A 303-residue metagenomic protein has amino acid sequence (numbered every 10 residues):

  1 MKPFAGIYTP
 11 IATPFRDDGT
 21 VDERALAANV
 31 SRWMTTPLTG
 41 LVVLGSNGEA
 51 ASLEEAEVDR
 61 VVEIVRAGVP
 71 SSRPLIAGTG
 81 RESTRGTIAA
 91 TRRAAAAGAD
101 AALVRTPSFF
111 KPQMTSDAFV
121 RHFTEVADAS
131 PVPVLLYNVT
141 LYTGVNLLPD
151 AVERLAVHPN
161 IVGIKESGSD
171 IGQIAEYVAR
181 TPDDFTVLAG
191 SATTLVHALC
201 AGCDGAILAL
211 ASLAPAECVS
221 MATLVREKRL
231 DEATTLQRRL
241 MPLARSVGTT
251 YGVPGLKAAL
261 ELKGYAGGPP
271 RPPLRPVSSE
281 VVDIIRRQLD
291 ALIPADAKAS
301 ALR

Functional and structural regions predicted by a protein language model:
M1, A12, A50, T106 (+8 more regions): Generic secondary-structure boundary/loop-capping signal
K2-N146: Active-site beta->alpha loop and helix N-cap motifs at the rims of alpha/beta catalytic domains
A5, D18, T39, L44-N47 (+9 more regions): Short glycine-rich loop/turn motifs that provide flexible caps or phosphate-binding loops at active sites
G6-A12, T36-L38, C200-C203, I207-L210 (+1 more regions): C-terminal alpha-helical cap/extension of soluble enzyme domains
L26, V58, V62, T87 (+6 more regions): A general structural signal for well-ordered alpha-helical segments in protein cores
T36, R60, I64-G68, R93 (+9 more regions): Alpha-helical structural signal in soluble globular domains
S83, S191-A192, S278: Helix N-cap/beta->alpha junction signal
D128, T140-G248: Catalytic alpha/beta core domains of metabolic enzymes, predominantly
